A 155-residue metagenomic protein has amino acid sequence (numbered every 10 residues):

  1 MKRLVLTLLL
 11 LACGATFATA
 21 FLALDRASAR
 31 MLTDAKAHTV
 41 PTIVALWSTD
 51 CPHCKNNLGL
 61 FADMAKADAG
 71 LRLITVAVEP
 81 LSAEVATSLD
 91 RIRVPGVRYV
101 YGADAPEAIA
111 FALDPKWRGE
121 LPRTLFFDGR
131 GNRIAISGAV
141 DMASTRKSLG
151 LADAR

Functional and structural regions predicted by a protein language model:
M1-L4: Positively charged n-region of N-terminal signal peptides that target proteins for export
L10, G14-A35, Y101: N-terminal "domain-start" segment that seeds a small globular fold
A35-P52: Short active-site neighborhood of thiol/selenol oxidoreductases, capturing the structured segment around
S48-P52, V78-A83, D104-P106, G131-R133 (+1 more regions): Solvent-exposed loop/turn segments at secondary-structure junctions within structured extracellular/periplasmic domains
K55-I92, P106-E107: Structural microenvironment flanking redox-active thiols in thiol-disulfide oxidoreductases
I92-L121: Short, internal strand/loop/helix patches that form the active-site neighborhood or redox-interaction surface
E120-A135: A short, hydrophobic beta-strand/beta-hairpin element that forms part of a small beta-sheet core
